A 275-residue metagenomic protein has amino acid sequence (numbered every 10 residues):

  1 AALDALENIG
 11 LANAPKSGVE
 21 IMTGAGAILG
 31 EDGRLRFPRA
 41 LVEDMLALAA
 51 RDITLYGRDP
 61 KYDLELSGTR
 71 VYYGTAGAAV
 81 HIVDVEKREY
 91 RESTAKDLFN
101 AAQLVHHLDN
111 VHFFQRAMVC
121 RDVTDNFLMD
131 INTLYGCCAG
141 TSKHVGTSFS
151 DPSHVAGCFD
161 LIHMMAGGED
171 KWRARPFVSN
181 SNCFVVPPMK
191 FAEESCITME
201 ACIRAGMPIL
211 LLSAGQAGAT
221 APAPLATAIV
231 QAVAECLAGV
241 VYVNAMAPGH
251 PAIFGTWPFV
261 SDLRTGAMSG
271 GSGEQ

Functional and structural regions predicted by a protein language model:
A1-K96: Acidic/polar, glycine-rich intrinsically disordered N-terminal extensions of enzymes
S93-Q275: Helix-rich catalytic cores of soluble enzyme domains
